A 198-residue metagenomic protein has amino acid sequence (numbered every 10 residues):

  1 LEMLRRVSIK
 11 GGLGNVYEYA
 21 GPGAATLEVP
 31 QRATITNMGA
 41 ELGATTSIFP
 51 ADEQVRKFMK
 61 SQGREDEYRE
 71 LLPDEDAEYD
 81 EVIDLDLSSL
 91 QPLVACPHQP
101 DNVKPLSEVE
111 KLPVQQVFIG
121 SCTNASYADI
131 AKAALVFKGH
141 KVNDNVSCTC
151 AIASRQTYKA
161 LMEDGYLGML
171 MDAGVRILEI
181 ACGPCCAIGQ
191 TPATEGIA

Functional and structural regions predicted by a protein language model:
L1-A198: Fe-S-dependent hydro-lyases/dehydratases of central metabolism
